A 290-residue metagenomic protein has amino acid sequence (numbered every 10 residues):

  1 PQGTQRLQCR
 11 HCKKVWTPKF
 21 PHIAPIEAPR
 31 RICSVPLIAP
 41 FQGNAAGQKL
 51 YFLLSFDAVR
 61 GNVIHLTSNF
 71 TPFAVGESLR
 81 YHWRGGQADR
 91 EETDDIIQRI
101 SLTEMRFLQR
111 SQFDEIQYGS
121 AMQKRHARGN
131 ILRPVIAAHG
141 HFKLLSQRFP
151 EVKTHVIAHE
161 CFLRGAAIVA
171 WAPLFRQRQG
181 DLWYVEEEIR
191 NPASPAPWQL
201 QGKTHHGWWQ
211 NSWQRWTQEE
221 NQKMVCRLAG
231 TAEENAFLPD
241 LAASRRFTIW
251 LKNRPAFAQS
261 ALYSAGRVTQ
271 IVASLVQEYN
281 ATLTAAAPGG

Functional and structural regions predicted by a protein language model:
P1-G3, K19-H22: Short Cys/His-rich "knuckle" micro-motifs
Q2-V15: Cysteine-rich micro-motifs
A28-S146: RNase H-like nuclease fold core
E151-G165: Acidic/histidine-rich, metal-coordinating catalytic segments
G165-L174: Short, aromatic/basic amphipathic alpha-helical patches
F175-P197: Inter-helix linker motif
P197-A287: Charged alpha-helix within mobile-element recombinases
